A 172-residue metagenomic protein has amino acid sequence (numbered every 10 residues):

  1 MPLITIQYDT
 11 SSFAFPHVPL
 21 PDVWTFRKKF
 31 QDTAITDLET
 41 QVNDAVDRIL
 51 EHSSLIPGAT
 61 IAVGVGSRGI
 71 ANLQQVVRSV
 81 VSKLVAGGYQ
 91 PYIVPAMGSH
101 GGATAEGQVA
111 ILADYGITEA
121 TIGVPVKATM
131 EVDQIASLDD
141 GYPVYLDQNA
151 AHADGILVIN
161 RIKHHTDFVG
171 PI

Functional and structural regions predicted by a protein language model:
M1-Q41: N-terminal amphipathic/basic leader segments beginning at the initiator methionine
E39-I49, V77-V80: Short, well-ordered amphipathic alpha-helical segments that serve as non-catalytic structural scaffolds within diverse
A45-A62, V85-G88: Glycine-rich phosphate/diphosphate-binding loops that line cofactor/substrate pockets in enzymes
T60-A71, Y92-S99: Short glycine-rich or small-residue beta-strand-to-loop segments that form or flank ligand, phosphate, metal/Fe-S
I70-V77, G102, H165-F168: Short glycine/serine/threonine-rich phosphate/pyrophosphate-binding segments that cradle anionic phosphate groups
A71-P91: Histidine-anchored nucleotide/phosphate-binding helix
V94-A110: Short connector loops at secondary-structure junctions
G107-P171: An acidic, phosphate/nucleotide-engaging active-site surface
